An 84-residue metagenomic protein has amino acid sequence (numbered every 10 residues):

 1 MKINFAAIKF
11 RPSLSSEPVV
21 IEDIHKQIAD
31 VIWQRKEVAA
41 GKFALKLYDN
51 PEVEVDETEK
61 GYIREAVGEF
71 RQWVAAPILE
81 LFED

Functional and structural regions predicted by a protein language model:
M1-D84: Positively charged, low-complexity terminal tracts and the immediately adjacent first secondary-structure elements
